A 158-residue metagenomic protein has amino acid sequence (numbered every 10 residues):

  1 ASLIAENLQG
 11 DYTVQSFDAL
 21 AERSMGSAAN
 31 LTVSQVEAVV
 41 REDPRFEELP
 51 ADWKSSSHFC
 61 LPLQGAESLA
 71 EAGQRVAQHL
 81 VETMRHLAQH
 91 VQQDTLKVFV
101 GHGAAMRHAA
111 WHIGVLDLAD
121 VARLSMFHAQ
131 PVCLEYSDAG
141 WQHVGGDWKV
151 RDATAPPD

Functional and structural regions predicted by a protein language model:
A1-E48: Phosphate-coordination/substrate-recognition cap region in phosphate-metabolizing enzymes
A5, G73, A77-A88: Generic structural signal for well-ordered alpha-helical scaffold segments
A5, Q9, A88, G114-L118: Hydrophobic/aromatic-lined pockets within catalytic cores
P44-E71: Short glycine/proline- and acidic residue-enriched helix-loop micro-motifs that form flexible lids or anion-recognition
A70, G114-Q142: Domain-level recognition of soluble alpha/beta enzyme cores, biased toward histidine phosphatases/phosphomutases
Q92-G103: Generic beta-sheet signal
H102-H108, H112, L116: Extended, basic/helix-rich recognition subdomains
V144-D158: Acidic, His/Gly-rich catalytic cores of divalent-metal-dependent hydrolytic chemistry
